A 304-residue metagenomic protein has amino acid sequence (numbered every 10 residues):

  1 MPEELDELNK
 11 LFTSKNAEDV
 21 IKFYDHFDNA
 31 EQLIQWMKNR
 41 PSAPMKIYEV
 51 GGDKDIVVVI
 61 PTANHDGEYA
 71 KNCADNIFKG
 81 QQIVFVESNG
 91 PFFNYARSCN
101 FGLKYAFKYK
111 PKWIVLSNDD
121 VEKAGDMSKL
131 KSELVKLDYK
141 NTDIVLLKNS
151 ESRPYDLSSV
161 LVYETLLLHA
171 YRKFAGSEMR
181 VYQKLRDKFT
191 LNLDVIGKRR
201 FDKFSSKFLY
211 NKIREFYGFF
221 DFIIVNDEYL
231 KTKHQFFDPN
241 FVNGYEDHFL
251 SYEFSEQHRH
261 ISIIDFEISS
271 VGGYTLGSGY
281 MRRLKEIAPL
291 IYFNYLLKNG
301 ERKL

Functional and structural regions predicted by a protein language model:
P2-G51, K212, Y217-F219, P239-L304: C-terminal catalytic/acceptor-binding lobe
Y48-D53, N72-F85: Short, acidic, metal-binding catalytic loop of nucleotide-sugar glycosyltransferases
G51-G52, I56-D66, L147: A conserved hydrophobic helix/loop-capping motif in glycosyltransferases and polysaccharide synthases
N64, S88-Y95, E151: Short, acidic/glycine-rich phosphate-metal binding loop used to engage nucleotide
G90-A106: Glycine-rich, basic loop-to-helix element that forms the pyrophosphate-binding segment of sugar-nucleotide handling
C99, G125-K129: Acidic donor-diphosphate engagement hotspot in glycosyltransferases and nucleotidyltransferases that stabilizes
P111-E122: Short beta-strand-to-loop acidic/aromatic patch adjacent to the donor-nucleotide binding site
L130-K233: Conserved catalytic core of nucleotide-sugar-dependent glycosyltransferases
